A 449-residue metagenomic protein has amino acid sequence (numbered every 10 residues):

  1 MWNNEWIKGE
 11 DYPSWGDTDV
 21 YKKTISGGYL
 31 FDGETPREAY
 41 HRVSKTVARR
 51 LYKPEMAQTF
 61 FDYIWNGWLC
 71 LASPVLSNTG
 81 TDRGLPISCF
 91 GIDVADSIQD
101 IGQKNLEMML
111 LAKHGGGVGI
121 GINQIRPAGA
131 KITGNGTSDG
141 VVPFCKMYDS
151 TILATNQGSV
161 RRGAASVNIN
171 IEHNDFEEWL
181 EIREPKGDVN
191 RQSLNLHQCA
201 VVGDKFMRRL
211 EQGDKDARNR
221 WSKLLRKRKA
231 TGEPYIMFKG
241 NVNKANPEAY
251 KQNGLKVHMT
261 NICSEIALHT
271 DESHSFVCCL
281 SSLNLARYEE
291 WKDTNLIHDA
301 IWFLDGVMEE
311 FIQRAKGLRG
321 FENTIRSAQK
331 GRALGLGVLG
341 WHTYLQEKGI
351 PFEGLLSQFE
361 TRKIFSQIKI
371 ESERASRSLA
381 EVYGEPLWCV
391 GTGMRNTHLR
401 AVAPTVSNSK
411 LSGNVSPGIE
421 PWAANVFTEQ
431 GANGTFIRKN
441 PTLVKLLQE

Functional and structural regions predicted by a protein language model:
M1-E449: Extended catalytic cores of very large enzyme megasubunits
